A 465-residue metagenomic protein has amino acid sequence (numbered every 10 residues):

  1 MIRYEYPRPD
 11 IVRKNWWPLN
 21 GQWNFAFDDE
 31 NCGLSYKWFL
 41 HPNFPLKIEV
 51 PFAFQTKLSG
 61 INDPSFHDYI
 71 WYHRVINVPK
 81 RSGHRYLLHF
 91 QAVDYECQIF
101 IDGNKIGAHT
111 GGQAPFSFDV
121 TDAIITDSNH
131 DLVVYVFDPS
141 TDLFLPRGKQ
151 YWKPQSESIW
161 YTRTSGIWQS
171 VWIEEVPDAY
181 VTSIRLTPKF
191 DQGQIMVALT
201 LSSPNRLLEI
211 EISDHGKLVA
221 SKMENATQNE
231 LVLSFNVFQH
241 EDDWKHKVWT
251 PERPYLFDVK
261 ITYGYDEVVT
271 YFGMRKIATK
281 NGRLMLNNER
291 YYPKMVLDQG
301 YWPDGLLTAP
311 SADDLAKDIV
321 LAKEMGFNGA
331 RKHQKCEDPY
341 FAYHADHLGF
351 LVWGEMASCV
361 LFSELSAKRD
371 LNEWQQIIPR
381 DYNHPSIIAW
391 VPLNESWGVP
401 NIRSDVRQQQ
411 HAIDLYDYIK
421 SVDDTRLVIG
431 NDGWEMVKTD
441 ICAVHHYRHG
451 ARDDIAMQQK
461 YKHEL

Functional and structural regions predicted by a protein language model:
M1-K332, H344, L348-V352, E373 (+3 more regions): Secreted/periplasmic carbohydrate-active enzymes, especially glycoside hydrolases
G329-L465: Substrate-binding/catalytic cleft of secreted carbohydrate-active enzymes, primarily glycoside hydrolases
